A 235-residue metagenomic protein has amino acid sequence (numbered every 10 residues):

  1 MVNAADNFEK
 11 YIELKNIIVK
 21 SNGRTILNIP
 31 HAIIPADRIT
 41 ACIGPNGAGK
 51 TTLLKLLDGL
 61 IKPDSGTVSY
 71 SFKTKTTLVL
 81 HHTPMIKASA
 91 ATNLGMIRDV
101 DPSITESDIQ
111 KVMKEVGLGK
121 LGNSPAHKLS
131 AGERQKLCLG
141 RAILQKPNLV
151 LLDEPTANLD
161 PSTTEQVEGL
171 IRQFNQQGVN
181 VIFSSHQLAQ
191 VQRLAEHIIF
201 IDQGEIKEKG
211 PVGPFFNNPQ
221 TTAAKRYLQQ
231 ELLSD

Functional and structural regions predicted by a protein language model:
D58: Helix-to-loop junction immediately C-terminal to a conserved catalytic motif
E106-L121: Conserved ABC ATPase "signature" region
P125-L129: Conserved ABC ATPase signature
V150-D153: Catalytic Walker B motif of ABC-type/P-loop ATPase nucleotide-binding domains
P161-T163: Helix N-cap at the start of a conserved alpha-helix in ABC-type nucleotide-binding domains
S185-H186: H-loop/switch region of ABC-family ATPase nucleotide-binding domains
V191-R193: A short, surface-exposed alpha-helical micro-motif characterized by mixed small hydrophobic and charged/polar residues
